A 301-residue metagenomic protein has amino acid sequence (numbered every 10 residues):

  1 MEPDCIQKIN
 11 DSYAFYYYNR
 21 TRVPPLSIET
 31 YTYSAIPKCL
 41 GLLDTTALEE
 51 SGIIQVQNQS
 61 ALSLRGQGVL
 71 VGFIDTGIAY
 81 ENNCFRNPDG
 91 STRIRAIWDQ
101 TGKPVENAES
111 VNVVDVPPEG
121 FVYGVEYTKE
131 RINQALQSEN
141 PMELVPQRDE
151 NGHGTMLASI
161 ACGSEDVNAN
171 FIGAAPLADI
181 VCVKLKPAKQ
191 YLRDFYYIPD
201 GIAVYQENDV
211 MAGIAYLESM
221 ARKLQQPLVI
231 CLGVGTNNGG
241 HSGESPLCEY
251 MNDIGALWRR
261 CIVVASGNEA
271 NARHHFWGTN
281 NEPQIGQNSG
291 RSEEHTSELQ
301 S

Functional and structural regions predicted by a protein language model:
M1-L70, G77-R93: Autoinhibitory propeptides
Q59-Q206, R259: Subtilisin-like serine protease catalytic core
V71-F73, L177-K184, V229-G235, V263-A265 (+1 more regions): Extended hydrophobic secondary-structure segments that form protein cores and membrane-embedded regions
N87-R93, C248, N280-E282: Glycine-rich, phosphate-binding/catalytic loops in enzymes
Q190-N280: Substrate-binding/access-modulating region of protease and related hydrolase catalytic domains
T279-E293: Solvent-exposed, conformationally flexible loop/turn segments
E294-Q300: Residue-level detector of conserved catalytic or cofactor/ligand-binding positions in enzyme active sites
